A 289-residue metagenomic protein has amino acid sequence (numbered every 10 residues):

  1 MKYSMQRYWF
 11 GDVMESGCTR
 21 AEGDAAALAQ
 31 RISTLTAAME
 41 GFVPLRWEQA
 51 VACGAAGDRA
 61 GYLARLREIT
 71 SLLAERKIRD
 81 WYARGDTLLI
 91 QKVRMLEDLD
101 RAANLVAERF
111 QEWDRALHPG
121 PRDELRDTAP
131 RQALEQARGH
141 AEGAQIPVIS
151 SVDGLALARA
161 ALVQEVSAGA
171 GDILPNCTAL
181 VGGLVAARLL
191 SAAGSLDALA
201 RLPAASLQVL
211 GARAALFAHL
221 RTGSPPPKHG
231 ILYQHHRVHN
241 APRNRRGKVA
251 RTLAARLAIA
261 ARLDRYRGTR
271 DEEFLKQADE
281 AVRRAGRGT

Functional and structural regions predicted by a protein language model:
M1-D153, V209, H239-T289: Structure-specific DNA junction-binding interface
Y82-L88, H140, A160-Q164, G230-Q234: Short amphipathic alpha-helical segments, especially helix-boundary/capping motifs
A137-L184: Helix-hairpin-helix/helix-loop-helix acidic hairpins
Q164-C177, L184-V185, P225-H229, H235-A241 (+2 more regions): Long, contiguous secondary-structure blocks with strong helical propensity
S167-Q208: Basic (Lys/Arg-enriched) interaction patch that binds polyanionic ligands
S191-R265: Phosphate-backbone recognition surface of nucleic-acid-processing proteins
